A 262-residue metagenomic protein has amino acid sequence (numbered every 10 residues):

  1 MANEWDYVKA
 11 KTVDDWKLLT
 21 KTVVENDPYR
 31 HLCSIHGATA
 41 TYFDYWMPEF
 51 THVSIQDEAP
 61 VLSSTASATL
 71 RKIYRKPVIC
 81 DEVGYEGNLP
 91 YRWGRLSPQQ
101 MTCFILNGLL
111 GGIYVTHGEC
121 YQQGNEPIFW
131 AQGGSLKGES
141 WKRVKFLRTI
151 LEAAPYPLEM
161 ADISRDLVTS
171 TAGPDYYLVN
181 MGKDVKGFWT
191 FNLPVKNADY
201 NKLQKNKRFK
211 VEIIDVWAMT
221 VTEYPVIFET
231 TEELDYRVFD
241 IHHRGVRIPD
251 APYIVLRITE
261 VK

Functional and structural regions predicted by a protein language model:
M1, L32-I35, T51-I55, P77-E82 (+3 more regions): Structural recognition of the beta-strand scaffold that forms the well-ordered cores of secreted hydrolase catalytic
M1-P77: Active-site neighborhood of glycoside hydrolase catalytic domains
E4-Y7, F50-H52, S67-C103, E126-P127: Active-site clefts of carbohydrate-active enzymes
W5, T39, E58, G84-E86 (+3 more regions): Short, solvent-exposed coil/turn elements at secondary-structure transition points
A10-K17, R95-T102, W141: Non-membrane alpha-helical structural segments and their capping/turn regions in soluble enzymes
E86-L89, Q99-E223, H243-K262: Aromatic- and carboxylate-lined catalytic core of secreted/periplasmic carbohydrate-active enzymes
E223-E232: Solvent-exposed serine/threonine-rich low-complexity stretches and specific carbohydrate-binding patches
E233-D240: Aromatic sugar-binding surface patches on proteins that engage polysaccharides or sugar-phosphate polymers
